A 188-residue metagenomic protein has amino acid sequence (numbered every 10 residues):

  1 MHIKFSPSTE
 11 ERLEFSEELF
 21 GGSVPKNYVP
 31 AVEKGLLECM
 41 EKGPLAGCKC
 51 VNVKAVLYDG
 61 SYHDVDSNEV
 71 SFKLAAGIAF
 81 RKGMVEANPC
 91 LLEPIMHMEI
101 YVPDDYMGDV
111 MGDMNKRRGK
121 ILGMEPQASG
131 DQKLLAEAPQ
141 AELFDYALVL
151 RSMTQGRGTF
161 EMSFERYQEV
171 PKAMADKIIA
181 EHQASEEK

Functional and structural regions predicted by a protein language model:
M1-K188: Accessory interaction regions appended to the cores of large information-processing enzymes
